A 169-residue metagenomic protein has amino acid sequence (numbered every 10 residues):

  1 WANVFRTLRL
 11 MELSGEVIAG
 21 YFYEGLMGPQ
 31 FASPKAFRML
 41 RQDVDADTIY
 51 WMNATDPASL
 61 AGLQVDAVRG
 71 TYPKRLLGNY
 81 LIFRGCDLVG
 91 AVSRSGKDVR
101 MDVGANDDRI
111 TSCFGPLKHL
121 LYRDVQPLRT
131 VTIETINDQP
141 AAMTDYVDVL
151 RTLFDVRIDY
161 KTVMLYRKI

Functional and structural regions predicted by a protein language model:
W1-I169: Long, charged, low-complexity, helical-prone intrinsically disordered regions
